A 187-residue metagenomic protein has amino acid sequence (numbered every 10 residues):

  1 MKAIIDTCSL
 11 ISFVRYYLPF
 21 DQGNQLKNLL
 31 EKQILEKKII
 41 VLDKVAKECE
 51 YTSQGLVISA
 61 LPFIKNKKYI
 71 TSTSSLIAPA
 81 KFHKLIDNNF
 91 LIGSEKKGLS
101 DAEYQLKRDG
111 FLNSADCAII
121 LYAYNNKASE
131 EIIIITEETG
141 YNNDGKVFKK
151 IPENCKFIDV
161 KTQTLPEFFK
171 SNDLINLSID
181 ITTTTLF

Functional and structural regions predicted by a protein language model:
M1-A3: Extreme N-terminal starter segment of soluble prokaryotic enzymes
T7-I132, G140-Y141: Active-site-proximal, substrate-binding regions of enzyme catalytic domains and RNA-binding/basic surfaces
A128-I132, G140-F187: Acidic, PIN/NYN-like endoribonuclease modules and their adjacent C-terminal/linker elements
